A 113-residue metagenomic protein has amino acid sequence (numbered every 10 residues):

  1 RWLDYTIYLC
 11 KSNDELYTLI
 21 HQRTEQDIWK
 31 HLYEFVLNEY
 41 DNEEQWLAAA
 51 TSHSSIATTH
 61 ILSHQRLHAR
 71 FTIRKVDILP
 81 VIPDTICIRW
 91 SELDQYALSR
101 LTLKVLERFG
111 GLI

Functional and structural regions predicted by a protein language model:
R1-I113: Intrinsically disordered, low-complexity, charged terminal extensions of DNA damage-control enzymes
